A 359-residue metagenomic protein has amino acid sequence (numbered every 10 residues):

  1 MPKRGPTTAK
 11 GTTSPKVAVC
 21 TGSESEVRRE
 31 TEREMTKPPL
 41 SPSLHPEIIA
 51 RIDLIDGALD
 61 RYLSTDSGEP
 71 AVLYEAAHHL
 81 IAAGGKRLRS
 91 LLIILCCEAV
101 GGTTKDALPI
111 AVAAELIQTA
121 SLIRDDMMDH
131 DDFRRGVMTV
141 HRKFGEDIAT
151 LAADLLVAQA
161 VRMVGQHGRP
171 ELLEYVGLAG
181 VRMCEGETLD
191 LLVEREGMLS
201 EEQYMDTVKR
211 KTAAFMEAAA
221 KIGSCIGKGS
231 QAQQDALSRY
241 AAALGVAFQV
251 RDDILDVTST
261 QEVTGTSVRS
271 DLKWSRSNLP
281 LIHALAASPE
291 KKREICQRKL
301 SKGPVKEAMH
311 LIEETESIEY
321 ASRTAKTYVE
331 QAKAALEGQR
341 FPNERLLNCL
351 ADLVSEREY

Functional and structural regions predicted by a protein language model:
P2-R4, K10, P15-Y359: All-alpha prenyltransferase/terpene-synthase fold signal
